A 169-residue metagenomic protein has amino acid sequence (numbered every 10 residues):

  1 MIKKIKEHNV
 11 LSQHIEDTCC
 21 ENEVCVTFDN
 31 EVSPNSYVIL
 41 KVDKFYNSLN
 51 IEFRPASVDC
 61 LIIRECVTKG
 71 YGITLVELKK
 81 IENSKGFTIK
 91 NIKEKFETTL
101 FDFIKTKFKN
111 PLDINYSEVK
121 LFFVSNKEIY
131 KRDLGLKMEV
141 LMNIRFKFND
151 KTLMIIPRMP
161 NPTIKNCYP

Functional and structural regions predicted by a protein language model:
M1-F53: Acidic-basic catalytic patches of nuclease active cores, encompassing PD-(D/E)XK and other metal-cofactor nuclease
N30-V32, K44, R64, K80-E82 (+1 more regions): Short, flexible loop/turn elements at secondary-structure junctions
F53, I63-V67, G72: Alpha-helical solenoid scaffolds in large eukaryotic transport, assembly, and signaling factors
A56: Beta-rich catalytic cores
C60-I62, G72-I81, T99: Conserved catalytic cores of phosphodiester-cleaving nucleases, focusing on short active-site segments
N83-L134: Catalytic cores of nucleic-acid endonucleases
K120-P169: Short, low-complexity, polybasic intrinsically disordered segments
